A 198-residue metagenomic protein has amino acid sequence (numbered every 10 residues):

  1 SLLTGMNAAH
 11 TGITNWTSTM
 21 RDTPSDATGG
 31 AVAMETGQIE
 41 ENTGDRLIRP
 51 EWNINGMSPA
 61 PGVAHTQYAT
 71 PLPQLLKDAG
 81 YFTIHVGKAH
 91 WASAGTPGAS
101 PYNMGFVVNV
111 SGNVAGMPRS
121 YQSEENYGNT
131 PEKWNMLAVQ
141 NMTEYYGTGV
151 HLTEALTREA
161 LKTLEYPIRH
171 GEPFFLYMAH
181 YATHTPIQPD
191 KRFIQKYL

Functional and structural regions predicted by a protein language model:
S1-N15: Active-site nucleophile/metal-coordination loop of metallo-enzymes that catalyze phosphate/sulfate and related
T4-A8, S111-V114, L198: A generic structural signal for secondary-structure junctions that act as hinges or helix/strand caps at the edges
T11-I13, F106, Y197: Short clusters of hydrophobic/aromatic residues that line enzyme substrate/ligand-binding pockets
T11-I13, Y81-V86: Short secondary-structure capping/junction motifs at helix and strand boundaries
M20-F82, A89-L176, H180-P189: Formylglycine-dependent
R192-L198: Short, intrinsically disordered, charge-balanced linker/junction segments flanking boundaries in proteins
